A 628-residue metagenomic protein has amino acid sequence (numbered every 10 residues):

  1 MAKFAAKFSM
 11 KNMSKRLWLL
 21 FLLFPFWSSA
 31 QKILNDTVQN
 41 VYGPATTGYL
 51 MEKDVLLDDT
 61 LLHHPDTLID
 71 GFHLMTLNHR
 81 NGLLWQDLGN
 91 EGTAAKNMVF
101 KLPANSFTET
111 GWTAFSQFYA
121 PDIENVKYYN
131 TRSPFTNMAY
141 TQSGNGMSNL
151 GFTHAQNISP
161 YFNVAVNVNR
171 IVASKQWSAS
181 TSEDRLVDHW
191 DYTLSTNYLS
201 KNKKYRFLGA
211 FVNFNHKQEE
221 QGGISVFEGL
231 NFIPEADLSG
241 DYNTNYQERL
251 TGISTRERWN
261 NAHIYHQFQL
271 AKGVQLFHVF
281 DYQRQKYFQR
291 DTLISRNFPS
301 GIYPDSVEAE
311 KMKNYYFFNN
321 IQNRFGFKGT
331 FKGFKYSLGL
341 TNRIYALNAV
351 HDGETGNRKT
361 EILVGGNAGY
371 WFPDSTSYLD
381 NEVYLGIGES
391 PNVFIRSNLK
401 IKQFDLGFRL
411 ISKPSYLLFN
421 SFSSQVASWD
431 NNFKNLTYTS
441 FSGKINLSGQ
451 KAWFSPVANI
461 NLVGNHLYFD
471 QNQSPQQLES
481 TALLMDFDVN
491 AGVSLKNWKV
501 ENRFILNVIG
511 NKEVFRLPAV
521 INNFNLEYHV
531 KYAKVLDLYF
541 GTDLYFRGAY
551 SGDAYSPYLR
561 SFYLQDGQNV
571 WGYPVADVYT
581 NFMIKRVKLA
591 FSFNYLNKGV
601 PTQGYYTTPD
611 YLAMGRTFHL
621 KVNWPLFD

Functional and structural regions predicted by a protein language model:
M1-L34, Y205, V274, F334 (+3 more regions): Bacterial Sec-dependent N-terminal signal peptides
R16, T131-S133, R256-L293, E310-D628: Exposed, low-structure sequence patches enriched in small/polar residues
I33-R132: Acidic, small-polar-rich N-terminal luminal/periplasmic segments of exported/outer-membrane proteins
T46-V55, T60, T67, T141-S143 (+6 more regions): Outer-membrane beta-barrel proteins
T110, I123-Y128, R132-H154: Short strand-turn segments of transmembrane beta-barrel domains in outer membranes, especially the first one or two
S143, S159, N167-A173, V212-F214 (+4 more regions): An acidic- and aromatic-residue-enriched active-site/binding cleft used to recognize and process polar
S148-N169, E183-K217, L399: Transmembrane beta-barrel wall of Gram-negative outer-membrane proteins
K203-Q267, Q285-N297, E308, Y315-Y316 (+1 more regions): Flexible loop and strand-edge segments within Gram-negative outer membrane beta-barrel domains
